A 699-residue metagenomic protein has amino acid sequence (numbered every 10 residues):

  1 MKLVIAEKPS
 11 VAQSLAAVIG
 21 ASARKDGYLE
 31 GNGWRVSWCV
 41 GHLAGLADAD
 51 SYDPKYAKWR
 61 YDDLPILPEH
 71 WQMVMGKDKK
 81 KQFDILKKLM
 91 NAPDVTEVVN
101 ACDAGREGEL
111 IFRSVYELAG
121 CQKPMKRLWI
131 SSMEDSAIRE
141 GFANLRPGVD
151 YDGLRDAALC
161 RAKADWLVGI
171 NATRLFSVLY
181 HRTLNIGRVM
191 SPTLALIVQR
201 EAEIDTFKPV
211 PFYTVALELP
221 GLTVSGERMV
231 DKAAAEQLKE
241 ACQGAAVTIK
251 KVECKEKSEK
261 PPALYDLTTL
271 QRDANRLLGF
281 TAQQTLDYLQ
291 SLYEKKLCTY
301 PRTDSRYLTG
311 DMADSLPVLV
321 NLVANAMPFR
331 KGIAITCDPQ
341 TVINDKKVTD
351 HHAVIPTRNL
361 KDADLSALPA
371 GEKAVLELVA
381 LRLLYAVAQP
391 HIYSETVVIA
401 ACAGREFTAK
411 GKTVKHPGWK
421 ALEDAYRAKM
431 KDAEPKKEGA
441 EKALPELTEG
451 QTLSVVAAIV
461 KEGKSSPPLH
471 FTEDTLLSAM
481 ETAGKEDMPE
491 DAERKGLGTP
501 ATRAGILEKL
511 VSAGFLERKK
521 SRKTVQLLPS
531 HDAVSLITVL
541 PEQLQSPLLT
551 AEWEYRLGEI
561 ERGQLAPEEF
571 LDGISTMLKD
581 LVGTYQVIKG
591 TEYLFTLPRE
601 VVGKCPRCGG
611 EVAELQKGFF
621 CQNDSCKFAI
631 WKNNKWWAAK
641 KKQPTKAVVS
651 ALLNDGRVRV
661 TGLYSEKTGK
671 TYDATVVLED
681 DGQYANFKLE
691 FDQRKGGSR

Functional and structural regions predicted by a protein language model:
M1-A162, W166, P467: Intrinsically disordered, low-complexity regulatory segments
M1-L3, A101-A104, H181-T183, C254-A263 (+3 more regions): Conserved short loop/turn motifs at secondary-structure junctions
K2-L3, K25, K79, M90 (+6 more regions): Basic, low-complexity terminal or inter-domain segments flanking catalytic cores
P9-A16, G33-V36, V40, G76-K87 (+19 more regions): Amphipathic alpha-helical transducer elements in NTP-driven molecular machines
P93, D135-L219, C254-S258: C-terminal or mid-to-C-terminal helical accessory/interaction module adjacent to the motor/catalytic core
A233-Y265, Q271: Metal- or metallocofactor-binding catalytic centers and their adjacent structured scaffolds across diverse enzyme
K295-P301: Secretory-pathway/luminal and periplasmic proteins that interact with or process carbohydrate-rich
